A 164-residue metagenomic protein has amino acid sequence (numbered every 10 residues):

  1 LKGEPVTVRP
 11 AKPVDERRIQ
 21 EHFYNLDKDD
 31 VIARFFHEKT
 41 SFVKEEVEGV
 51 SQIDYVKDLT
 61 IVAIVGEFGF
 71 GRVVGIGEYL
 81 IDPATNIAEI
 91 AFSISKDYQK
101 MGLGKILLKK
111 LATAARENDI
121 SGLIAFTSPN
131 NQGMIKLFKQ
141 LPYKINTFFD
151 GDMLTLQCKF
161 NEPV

Functional and structural regions predicted by a protein language model:
L1-V164: Long, contiguous binding/interaction regions
